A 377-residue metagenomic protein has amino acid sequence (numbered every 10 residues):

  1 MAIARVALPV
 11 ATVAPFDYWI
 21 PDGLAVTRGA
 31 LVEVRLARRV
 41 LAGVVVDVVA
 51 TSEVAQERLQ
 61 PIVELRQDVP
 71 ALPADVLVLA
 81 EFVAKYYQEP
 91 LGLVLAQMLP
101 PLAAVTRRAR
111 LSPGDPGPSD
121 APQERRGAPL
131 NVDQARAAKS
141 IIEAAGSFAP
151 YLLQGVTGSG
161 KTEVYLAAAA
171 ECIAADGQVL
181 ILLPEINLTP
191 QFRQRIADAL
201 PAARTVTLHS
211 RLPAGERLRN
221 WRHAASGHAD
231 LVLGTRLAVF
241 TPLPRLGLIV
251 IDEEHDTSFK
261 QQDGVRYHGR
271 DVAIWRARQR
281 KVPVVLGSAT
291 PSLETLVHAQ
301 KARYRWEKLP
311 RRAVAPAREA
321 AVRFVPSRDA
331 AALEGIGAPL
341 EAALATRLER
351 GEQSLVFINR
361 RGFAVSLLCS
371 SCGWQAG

Functional and structural regions predicted by a protein language model:
M1-L296, Q300-A317, D329-A330, L348-E349 (+1 more regions): Accessory, non-ATPase domains that flank or precede helicase/AAA+ motor cores in DNA-metabolism machines
V322-G337: C-terminal boundary of histidine-terminating zinc-finger modules
G335, P339-E341, T346-G377: Cys/His-rich short segments
